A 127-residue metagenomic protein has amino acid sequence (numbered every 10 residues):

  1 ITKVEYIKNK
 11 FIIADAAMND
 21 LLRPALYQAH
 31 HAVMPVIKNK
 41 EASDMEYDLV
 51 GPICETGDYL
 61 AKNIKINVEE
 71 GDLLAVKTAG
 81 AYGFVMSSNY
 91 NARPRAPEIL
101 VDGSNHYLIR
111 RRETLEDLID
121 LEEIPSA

Functional and structural regions predicted by a protein language model:
I1-A127: Charged (often Lys/Glu-rich) extended helix/loop segments that serve as interaction or gating elements
